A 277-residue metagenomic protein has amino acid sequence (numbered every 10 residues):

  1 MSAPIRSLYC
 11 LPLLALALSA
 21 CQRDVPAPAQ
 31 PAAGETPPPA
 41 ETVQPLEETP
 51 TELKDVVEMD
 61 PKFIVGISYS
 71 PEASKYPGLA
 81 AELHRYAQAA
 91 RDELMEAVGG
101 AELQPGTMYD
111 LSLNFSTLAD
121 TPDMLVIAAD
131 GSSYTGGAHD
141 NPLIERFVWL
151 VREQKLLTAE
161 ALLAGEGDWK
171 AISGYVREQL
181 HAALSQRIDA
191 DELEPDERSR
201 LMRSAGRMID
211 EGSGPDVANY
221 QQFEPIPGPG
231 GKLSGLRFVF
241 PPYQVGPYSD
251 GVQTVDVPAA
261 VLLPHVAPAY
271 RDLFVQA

Functional and structural regions predicted by a protein language model:
M1-C10: Bacterial N-terminal signal peptides that target proteins for export
A17-A20: C-terminal motif of bacterial Sec signal peptides marking the signal peptidase cleavage site
Q22-A277: Compositionally biased intrinsically disordered regions enriched in Thr/Gly
